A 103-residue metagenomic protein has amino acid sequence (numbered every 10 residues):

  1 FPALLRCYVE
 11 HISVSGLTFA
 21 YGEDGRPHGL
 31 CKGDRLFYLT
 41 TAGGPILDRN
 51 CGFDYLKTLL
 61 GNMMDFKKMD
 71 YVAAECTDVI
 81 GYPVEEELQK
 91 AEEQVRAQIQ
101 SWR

Functional and structural regions predicted by a protein language model:
F1-D54: Helix-loop-strand module that forms the ligand-binding subsite of alpha/beta enzymes
L47-R103: Glycine-rich phosphate/pyrophosphate-binding loop and the adjoining helix
